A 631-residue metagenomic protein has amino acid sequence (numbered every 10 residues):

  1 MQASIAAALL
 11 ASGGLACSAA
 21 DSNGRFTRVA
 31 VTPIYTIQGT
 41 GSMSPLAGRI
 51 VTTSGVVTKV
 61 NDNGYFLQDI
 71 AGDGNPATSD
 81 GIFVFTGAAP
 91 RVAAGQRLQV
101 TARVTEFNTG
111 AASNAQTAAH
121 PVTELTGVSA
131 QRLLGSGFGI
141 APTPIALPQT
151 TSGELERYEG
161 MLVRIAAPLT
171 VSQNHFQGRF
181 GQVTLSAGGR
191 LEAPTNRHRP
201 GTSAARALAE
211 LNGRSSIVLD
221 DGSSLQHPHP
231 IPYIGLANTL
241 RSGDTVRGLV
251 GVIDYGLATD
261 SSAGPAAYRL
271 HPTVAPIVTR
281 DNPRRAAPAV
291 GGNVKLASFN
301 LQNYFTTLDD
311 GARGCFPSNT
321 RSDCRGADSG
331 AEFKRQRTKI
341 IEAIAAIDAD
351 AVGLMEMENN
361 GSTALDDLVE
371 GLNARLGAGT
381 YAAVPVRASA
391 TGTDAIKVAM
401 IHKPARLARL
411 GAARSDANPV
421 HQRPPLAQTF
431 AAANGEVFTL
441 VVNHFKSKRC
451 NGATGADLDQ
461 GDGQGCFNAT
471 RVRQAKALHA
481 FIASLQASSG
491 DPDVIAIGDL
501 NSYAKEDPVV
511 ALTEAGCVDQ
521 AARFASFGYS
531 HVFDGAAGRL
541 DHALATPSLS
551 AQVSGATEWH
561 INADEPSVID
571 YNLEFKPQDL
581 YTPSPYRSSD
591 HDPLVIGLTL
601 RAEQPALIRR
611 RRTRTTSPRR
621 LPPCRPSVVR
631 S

Functional and structural regions predicted by a protein language model:
Q2-G14: Bacterial N-terminal signal peptides
A7, G48, G160, L540-D541: Short, surface-exposed beta-edge/turn micro-motifs
A11-S12, S318, P618: Processing junctions and N-termini across compartments
N23-T320, R335-T338, A374-R375, N418 (+3 more regions): Extended non-catalytic accessory segments flanking core domains
R25-T27, A606-S631: Polycationic, low-complexity disordered segments in secreted or periplasmic proteins
A89-R91, V183, A187-R190, Q226-H227 (+3 more regions): Divalent cation-coordinating acidic motifs and surrounding scaffolds that mediate Ca2+/Mg2+/Mn2+/Zn2+-dependent binding
